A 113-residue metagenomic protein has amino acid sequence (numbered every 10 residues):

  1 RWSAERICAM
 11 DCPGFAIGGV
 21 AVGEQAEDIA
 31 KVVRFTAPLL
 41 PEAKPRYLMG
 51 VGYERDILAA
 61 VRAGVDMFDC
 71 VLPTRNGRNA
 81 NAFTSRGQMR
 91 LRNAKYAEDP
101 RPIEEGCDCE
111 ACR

Functional and structural regions predicted by a protein language model:
R1, G106-R113: Short, intrinsically disordered, charge-balanced linker/junction segments flanking boundaries in proteins
R1-I103: Glycine-rich phosphate/ribose-binding loops and adjacent secondary-structure elements that form binding surfaces
